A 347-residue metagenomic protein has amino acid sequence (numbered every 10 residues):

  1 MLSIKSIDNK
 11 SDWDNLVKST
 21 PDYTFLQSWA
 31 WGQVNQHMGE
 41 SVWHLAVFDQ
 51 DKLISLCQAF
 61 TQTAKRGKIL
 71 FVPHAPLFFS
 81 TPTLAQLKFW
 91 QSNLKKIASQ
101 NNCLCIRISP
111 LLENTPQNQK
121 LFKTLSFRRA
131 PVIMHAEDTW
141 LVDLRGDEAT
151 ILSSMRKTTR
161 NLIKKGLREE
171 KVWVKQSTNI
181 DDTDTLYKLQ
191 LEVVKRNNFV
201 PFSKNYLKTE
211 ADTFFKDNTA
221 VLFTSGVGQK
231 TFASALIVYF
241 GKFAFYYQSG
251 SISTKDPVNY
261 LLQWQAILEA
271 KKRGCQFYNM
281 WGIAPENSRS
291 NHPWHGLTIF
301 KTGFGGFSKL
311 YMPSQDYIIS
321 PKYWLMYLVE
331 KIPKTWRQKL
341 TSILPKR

Functional and structural regions predicted by a protein language model:
S3-Q50, I54-R66, P110-T115, F122-E137 (+1 more regions): A conserved beta-strand-loop-helix scaffold within acyl/acetyltransferase catalytic domains
S6, K10, V34, T61 (+2 more regions): Active-site/acyl-donor-binding loops of N-acyltransferases
V17-T20, L94-N101, F304: Hydrophobic, Leu/Ile/Phe/Ala-enriched alpha-helical segments that form helix-helix packing faces
A64, K68-S80: N-terminal cap/recognition module
K68-L70, N102-I108, Q276-Y278: Hydrophobic beta-strand segments of well-ordered beta-sheets in folded domains
F71, F78, K88-K96, K208-S320: Aromatic (often tryptophan-rich) hydrophobic motifs at membrane interfaces
L77-L121: A gly/proline- and charged-residue-enriched helix-loop-helix capping module
Q100-N101, E169, W173, R273 (+1 more regions): Helix C-cap/helix->beta junction micro-motif
